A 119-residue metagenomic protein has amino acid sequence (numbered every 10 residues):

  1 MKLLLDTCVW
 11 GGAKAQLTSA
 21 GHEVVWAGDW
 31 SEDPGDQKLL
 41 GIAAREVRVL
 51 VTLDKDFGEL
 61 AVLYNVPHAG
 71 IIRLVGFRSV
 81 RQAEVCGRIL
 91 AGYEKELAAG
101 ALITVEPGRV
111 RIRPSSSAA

Functional and structural regions predicted by a protein language model:
M1-A13, E106-A119: Metal-dependent nucleic-acid phosphoesterase active-site entry motif
K2-R48: N-terminal first-folded block
K14-A15, D36, L60-V62, A83 (+1 more regions): Short glycine-/acidic-enriched loop or helix-start segments at secondary-structure transitions that form or flank
T18-S19, Q37, N65, A83 (+1 more regions): Ribonuclease/tRNase effector modules and their secretory precursors
G28, D54, L74-V75: Short beta->alpha connector loops at strand-helix junctions that form conserved, small/polar/Pro-enriched
I42-A44, P67-I71: Short, hinge-like loop/turn segments at secondary-structure boundaries
A43-A61: Acidic, metal-binding active-site segment of PIN/NYN-like and related structure-specific nucleases
I71-R113: C-terminal structural segments of small proteins and small subunits
